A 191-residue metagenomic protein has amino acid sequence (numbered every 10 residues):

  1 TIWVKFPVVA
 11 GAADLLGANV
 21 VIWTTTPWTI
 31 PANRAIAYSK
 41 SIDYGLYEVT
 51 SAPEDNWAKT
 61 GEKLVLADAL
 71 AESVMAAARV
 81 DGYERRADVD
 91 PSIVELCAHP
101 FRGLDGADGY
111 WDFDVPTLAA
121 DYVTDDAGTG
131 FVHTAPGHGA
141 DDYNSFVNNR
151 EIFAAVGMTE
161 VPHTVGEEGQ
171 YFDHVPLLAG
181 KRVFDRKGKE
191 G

Functional and structural regions predicted by a protein language model:
T1, K5-V9: Gly/Pro-rich turn-and-neighbor structural signature
K5, W23-T24: Short beta-strand segments
A12-V20, P27-G191: Non-cofactor substrate-recognition interfaces
